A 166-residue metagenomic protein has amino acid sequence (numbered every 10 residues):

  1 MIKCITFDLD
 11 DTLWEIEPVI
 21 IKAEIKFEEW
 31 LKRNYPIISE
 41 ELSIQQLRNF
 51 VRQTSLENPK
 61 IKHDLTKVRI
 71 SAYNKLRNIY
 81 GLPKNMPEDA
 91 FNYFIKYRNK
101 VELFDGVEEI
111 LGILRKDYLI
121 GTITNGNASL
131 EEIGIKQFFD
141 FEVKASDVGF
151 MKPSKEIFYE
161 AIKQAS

Functional and structural regions predicted by a protein language model:
I2-F104: N-terminal helical cap/lid subdomain that shapes the substrate entry/recognition surface in HAD-like hydrolases
D10, D140-F141: Receiver (REC) domain switch/active-site residues of two-component response regulators
I16-E17, E132-G134, S154: Short glycine-/acidic-enriched loop or helix-start segments at secondary-structure transitions that form or flank
V19, N127-S129, G149: Short, solvent-exposed loop/turn segments at secondary-structure junctions
I21-K26, F138-D140, A161: Glycine-rich, phosphate-binding/catalytic loops in enzymes
E88-K100, V107-I135, E142-A145: Substrate-recognition element of Asp-dependent hydrolases with the DxDx(T/V) motif
A145-M151: Short, acidic/turn-prone active-site loops that include or flank metal/cofactor- and phosphate-binding residues
M151-S166: Conserved Lys-Pro-Asp/Glu-containing loop-to-beta segment of HAD-superfamily phosphomonoesterases, centered on
